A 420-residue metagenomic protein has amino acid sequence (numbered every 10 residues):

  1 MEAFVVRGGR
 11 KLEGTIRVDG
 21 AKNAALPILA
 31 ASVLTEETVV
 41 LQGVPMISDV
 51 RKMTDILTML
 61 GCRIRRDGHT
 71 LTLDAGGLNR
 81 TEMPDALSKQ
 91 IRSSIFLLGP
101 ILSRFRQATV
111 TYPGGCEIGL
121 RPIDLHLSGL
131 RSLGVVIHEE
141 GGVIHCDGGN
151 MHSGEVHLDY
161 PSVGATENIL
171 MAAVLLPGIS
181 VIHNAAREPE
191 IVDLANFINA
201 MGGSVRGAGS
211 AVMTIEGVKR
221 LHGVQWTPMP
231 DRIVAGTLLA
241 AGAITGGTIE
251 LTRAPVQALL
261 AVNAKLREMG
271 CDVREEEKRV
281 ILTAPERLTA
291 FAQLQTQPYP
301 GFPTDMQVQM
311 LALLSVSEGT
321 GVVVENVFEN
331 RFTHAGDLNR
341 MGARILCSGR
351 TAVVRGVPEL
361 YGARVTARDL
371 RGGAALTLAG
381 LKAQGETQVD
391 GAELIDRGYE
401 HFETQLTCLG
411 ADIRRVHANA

Functional and structural regions predicted by a protein language model:
M1-A420: Short, structured segments at the rim of ligand-binding sites
